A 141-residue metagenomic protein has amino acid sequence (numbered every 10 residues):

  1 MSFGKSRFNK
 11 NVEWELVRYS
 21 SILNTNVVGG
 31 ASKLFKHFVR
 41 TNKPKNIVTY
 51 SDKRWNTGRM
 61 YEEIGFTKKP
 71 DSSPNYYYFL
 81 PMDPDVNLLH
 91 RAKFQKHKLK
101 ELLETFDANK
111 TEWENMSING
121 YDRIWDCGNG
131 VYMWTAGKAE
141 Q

Functional and structural regions predicted by a protein language model:
M1-P74, F79-N87, R91, I118-A139: A conserved beta-strand-loop-helix scaffold within acyl/acetyltransferase catalytic domains
A92-K110, E114: Cys/His-rich zinc-coordinating modules
